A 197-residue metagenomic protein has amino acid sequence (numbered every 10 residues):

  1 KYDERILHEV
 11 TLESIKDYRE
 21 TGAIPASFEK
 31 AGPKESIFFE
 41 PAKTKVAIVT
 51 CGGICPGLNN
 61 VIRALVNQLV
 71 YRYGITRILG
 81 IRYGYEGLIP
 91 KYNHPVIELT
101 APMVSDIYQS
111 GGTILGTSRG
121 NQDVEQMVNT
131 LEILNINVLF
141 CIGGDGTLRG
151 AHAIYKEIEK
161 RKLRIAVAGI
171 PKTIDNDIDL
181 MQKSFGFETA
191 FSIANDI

Functional and structural regions predicted by a protein language model:
Y2-F39, E86-L139, I174, K183-D196: Glycine-rich oxoanion-binding loops at beta->alpha junctions
I37-A42, A47, Y71-Y73, S105-Q109 (+2 more regions): Solvent-exposed alpha-helices and their adjacent loops that cap or buttress functional pockets in soluble metabolic
E40-I89: N-terminal phosphate-binding or glycine-rich loops at protein starts, especially the Walker A/P-loop of NTPases
K45-C55, T113-G116, N137-G143, G169: Short glycine-rich or small-residue beta-strand-to-loop segments that form or flank ligand, phosphate, metal/Fe-S
C51-G53, G80-E86, R119-G120, G144-T147 (+1 more regions): Short, ordered loop/turn segments at secondary-structure junctions
V61-L65, G146-I165: Short Gly/Thr/Asp-enriched flexible loops that form oxyanion-binding sites at enzyme active sites
L131-T147, Y155-K156, A166, I174: Glycine-rich, mobile lid/loop segments that gate access to catalytic sites or pores
Y155-S184, E188-I193: Short, acidic/small-residue loops that bind anionic groups at enzyme active sites
